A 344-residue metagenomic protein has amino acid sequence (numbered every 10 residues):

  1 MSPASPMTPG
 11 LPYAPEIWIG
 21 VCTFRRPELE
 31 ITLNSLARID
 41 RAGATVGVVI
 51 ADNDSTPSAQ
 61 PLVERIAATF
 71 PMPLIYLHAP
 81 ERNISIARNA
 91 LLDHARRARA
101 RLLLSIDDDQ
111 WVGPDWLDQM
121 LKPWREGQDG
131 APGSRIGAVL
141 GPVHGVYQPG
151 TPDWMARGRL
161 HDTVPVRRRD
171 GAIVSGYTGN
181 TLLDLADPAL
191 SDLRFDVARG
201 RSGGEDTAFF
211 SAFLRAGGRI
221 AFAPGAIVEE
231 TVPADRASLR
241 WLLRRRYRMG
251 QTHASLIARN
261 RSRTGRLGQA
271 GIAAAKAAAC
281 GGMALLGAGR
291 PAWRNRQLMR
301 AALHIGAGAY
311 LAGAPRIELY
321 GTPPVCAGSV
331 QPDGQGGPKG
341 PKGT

Functional and structural regions predicted by a protein language model:
R25-I39: Short, well-formed alpha-helical segments that are part of the catalytic scaffolds of diverse glycosyltransferases
D52-L62, Q110: A conserved acidic beta->alpha catalytic loop
A79-A98: Glycine-rich, basic loop-to-helix element that forms the pyrophosphate-binding segment of sugar-nucleotide handling
R99-W111: Short beta-strand-to-loop acidic/aromatic patch adjacent to the donor-nucleotide binding site
D115-D153: Conserved donor NDP-sugar-binding/catalytic core segment of glycosyltransferases
G141-P142, A156-V174: Short, flexible, basic/aromatic active-site loop/helix in glycosyltransferases
G200-S211: Acidic donor-binding loop at a coil-to-helix junction in glycosyltransferase catalytic cores that engages
R244-R248, S262-T344: Non-catalytic, C-terminal membrane-associated alpha-helical segments of glycosyltransferases
